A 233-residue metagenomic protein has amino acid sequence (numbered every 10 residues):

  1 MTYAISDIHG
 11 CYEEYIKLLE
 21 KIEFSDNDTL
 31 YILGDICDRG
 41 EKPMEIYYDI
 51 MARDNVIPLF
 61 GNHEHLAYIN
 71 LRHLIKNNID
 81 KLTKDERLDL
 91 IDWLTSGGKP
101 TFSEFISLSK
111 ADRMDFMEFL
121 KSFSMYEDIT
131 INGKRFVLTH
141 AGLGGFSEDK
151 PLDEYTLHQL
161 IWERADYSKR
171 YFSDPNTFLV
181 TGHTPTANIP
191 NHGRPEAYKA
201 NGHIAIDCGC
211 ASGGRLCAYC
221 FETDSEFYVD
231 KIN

Functional and structural regions predicted by a protein language model:
M1-D49: N-terminal active-site segment of His-dependent metallophosphoesterases
A4, I32, P58-L59, V137 (+2 more regions): Residue-level marker for buried hydrophobic side chains located in beta-strands that build the well-ordered beta-sheet
D7, G34-D35, G61-N62, G182-H183 (+1 more regions): Active-site glycine-centered loops adjacent to acidic/histidine catalytic or metal-binding residues that shape
H9-E13, D38-E41, H65-Y68, H183-N191 (+1 more regions): Active-site environment of divalent metal-dependent phosphoester hydrolases
I16-L19, M44-E45, L71-R72, K150-P151 (+2 more regions): Short amphipathic alpha-helical segments
S25-N27, R53-N55, G133-K134, P175-N176: A general structural motif
P43-Y47, A52-E127, Y167: Active-site neighborhood of divalent metal-dependent phosphoester bond hydrolases
D92-A205, G209-G214, F221, S225-I232: Acidic, His/Gly-enriched loop-helix segments that form or flank divalent-metal centers in metallo-dependent hydrolases
